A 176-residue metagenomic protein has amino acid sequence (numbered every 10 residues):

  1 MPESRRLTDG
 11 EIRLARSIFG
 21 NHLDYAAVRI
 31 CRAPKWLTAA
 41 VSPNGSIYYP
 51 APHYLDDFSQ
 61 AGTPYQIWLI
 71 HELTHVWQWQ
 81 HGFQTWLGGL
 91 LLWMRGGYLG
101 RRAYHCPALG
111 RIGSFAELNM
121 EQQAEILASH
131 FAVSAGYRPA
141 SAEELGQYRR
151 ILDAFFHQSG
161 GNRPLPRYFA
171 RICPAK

Functional and structural regions predicted by a protein language model:
E3-Y25, R29, S46, W86-K176: Metalloprotease/metallohydrolase-associated module, dominated by Zn2+-dependent proteases
E11, L69-L73: Structural preference for long, well-ordered alpha-helical segments in enzyme cores
N21, A39-A40, Y49-I70, F83-W86 (+1 more regions): Short pre-active-site segment immediately N-terminal to the catalytic Zn-binding motif
I30-T38, S42: Mature, structured domains enriched in cysteine- and short glycine motifs
P43-N44, T63-P64, Q122: A conserved catalytic-core signature of glycosyltransferases
L73-L91: Catalytic Zn2+-binding segment of zinc metalloproteases
